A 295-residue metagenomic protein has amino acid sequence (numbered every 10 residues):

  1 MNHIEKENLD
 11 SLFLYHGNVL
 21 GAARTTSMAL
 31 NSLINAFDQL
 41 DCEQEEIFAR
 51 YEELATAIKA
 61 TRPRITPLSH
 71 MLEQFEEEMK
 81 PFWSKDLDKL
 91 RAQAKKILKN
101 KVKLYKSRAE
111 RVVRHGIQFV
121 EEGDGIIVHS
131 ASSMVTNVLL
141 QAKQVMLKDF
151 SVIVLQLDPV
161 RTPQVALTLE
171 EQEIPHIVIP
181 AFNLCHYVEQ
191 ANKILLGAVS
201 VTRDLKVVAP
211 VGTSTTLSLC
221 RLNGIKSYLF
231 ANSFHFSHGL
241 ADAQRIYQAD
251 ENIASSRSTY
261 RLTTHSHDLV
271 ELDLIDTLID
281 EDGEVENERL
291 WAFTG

Functional and structural regions predicted by a protein language model:
M1-I97: Long amphipathic alpha-helical segments
G17, L33-E43, L54-T61, E78-F82 (+8 more regions): Change "in soluble alpha/beta enzymes" to "in soluble alpha/beta proteins
T56-S84, N100-Y105, A109, R114 (+3 more regions): Non-catalytic, soluble scaffold/interaction modules
E77-E122, F150, V154-I194: Ligand-binding beta-strand-loop-alpha-helix segment within the catalytic cores of soluble metabolic enzymes
G125-T136, P159: Gly/Ser/Thr-rich loops at beta-strand to alpha-helix junctions that form or flank small-molecule/cofactor-binding
S132-V145, L217: Histidine-anchored nucleotide/phosphate-binding helix
Q144-M146, L155-G295: Conserved phosphate- and dinucleotide-binding cores of soluble alpha/beta proteins, encompassing both enzyme active
